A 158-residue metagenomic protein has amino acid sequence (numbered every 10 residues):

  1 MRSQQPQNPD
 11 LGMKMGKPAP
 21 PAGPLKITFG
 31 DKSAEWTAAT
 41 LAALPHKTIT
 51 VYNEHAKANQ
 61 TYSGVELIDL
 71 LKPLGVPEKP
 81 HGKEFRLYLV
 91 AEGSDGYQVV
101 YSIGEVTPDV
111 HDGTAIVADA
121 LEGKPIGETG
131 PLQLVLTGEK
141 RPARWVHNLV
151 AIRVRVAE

Functional and structural regions predicted by a protein language model:
M1-E158: N-terminal intrinsically disordered, low-complexity segments enriched in P/E/S/T
